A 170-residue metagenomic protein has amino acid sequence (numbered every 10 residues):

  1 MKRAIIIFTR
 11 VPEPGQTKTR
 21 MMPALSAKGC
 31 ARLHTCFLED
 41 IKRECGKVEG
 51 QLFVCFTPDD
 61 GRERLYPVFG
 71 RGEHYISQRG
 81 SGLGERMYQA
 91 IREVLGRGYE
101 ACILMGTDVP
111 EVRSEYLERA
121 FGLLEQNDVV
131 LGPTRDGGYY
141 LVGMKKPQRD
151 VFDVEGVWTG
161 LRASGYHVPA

Functional and structural regions predicted by a protein language model:
M1-R20: N-terminal nucleotide-binding beta1-loop-alpha1 segment
F8-E13, F56-G61, R135-G137: Short glycine-enriched loops at secondary-structure junctions
R32-Q51: A short, N-terminal amphipathic alpha-helix
K47-H74: Acidic donor-binding segment of Leloir-type glycosyltransferases
P67-A101, T159: Short phosphate-binding loop-to-helix
I103-M105: Short aromatic-hydrophobic micro-motifs that form the base-stacking/packing surface for donor nucleotide recognition
P110-G138: Conserved donor-nucleotide/metal-binding helix-loop-beta segment in metal-dependent transferases, i.e., the alpha-helix
Q148-A170: Von Willebrand factor type A / integrin I
